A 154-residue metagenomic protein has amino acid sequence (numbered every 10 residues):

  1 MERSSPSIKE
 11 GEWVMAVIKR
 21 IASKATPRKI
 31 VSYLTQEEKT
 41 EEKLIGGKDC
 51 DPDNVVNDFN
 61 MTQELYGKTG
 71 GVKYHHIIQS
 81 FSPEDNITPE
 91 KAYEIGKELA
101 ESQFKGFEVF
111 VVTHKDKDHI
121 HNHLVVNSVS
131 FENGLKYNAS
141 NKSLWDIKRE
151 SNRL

Functional and structural regions predicted by a protein language model:
M1-L154: N-terminal nicking endonuclease/strand-transfer module with a His-rich metal-binding environment and a catalytic Tyr
